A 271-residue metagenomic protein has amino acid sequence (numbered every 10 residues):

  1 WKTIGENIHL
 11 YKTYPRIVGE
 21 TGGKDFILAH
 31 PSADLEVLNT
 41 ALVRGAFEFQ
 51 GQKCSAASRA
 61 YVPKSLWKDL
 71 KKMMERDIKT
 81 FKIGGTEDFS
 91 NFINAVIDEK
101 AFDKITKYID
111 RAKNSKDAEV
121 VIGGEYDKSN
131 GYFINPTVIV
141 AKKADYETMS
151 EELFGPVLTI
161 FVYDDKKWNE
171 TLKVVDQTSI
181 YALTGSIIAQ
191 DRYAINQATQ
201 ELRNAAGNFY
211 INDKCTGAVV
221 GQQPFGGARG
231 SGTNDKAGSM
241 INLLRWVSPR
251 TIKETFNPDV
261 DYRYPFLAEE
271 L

Functional and structural regions predicted by a protein language model:
W1-A144, D165-N169, K173-Q177, I211 (+2 more regions): ALDH superfamily catalytic-core signature
E125-T137, W168-F256: C-terminal core of ALDH-fold dehydrogenases
P156: Glycine-rich nucleotide-phosphate-binding loops and adjacent flexible coil segments
T159-F161: Active-site donor-binding acidic/aromatic loop of nucleotide-activated sugar and phosphosugar transferases involved
